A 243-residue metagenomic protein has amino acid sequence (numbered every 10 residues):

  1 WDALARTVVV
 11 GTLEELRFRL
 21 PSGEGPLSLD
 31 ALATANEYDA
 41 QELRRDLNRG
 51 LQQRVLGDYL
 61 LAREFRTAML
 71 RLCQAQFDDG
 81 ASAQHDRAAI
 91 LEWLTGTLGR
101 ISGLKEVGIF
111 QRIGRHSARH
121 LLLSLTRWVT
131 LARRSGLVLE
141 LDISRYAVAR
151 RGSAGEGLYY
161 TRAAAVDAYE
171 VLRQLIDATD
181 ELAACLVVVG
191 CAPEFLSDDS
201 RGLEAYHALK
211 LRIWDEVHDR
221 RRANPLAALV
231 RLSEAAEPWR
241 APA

Functional and structural regions predicted by a protein language model:
W1-A132, A243: P-loop NTPase nucleotide-binding core
Q76-A243: The catalytic "switch" region of P-loop NTPases
